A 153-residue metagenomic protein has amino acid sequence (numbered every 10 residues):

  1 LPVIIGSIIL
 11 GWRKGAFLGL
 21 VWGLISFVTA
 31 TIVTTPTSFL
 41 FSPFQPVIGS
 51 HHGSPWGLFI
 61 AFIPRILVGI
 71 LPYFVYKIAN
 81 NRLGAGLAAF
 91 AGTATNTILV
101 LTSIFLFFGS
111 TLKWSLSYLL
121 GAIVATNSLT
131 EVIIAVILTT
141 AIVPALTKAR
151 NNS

Functional and structural regions predicted by a protein language model:
L1-S153: Loop-helix junctions at membrane interfaces
